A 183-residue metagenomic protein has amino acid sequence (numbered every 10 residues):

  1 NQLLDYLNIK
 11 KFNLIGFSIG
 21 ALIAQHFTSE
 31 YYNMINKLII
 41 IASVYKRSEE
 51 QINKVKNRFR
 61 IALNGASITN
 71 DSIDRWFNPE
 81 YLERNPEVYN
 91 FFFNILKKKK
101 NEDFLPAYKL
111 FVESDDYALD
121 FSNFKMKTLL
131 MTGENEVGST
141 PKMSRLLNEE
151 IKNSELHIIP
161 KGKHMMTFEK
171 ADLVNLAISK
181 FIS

Functional and structural regions predicted by a protein language model:
N1-F12: Conserved acidic catalytic loop of the alpha/beta-hydrolase fold
G16-G20, A24: Gly/Ala-rich beta-loop-alpha elbow adjacent to hydrolase catalytic centers
Q25-E30, I35-G65: Flexible "cap/lid" loop of the alpha/beta hydrolase fold
E49-N53, A66-S122: Conserved alpha/beta-hydrolase catalytic His-Asp/Glu region
F124, L130-T132: Short beta-strand/loop motif that positions the catalytic acidic residue of the alpha/beta-hydrolase fold
E134-S139: Acidic catalytic loop of the alpha/beta-hydrolase fold
P141-M165: Catalytic histidine neighborhood in serine/cysteine hydrolases with alpha/beta-hydrolase-type architecture
G162-N175: Catalytic histidine-centered segment of alpha/beta-hydrolase-like enzymes
